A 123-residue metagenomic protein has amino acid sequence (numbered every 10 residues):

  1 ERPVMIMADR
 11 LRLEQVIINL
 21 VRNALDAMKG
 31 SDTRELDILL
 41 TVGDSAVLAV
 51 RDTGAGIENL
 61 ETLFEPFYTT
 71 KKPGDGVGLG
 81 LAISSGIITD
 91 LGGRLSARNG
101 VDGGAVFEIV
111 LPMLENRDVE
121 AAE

Functional and structural regions predicted by a protein language model:
E1-V4, G43: Conserved catalytic submotifs in the C-terminal HATPase_c
M5-A8, T70: Conserved micro-motifs of the catalytic ATP-binding
L13-E14: A residue-level detector for a conserved hydrophobic packing site within the catalytic ATP-binding domain
T33-D44: Short beta-strand/loop element within the Bergerat-fold HATPase_c
I57-F67: Short conserved segment of the HATPase_c
G80-S84: Short alpha-helical Gxxx[C/S/T] motif in the catalytic ATP-binding
